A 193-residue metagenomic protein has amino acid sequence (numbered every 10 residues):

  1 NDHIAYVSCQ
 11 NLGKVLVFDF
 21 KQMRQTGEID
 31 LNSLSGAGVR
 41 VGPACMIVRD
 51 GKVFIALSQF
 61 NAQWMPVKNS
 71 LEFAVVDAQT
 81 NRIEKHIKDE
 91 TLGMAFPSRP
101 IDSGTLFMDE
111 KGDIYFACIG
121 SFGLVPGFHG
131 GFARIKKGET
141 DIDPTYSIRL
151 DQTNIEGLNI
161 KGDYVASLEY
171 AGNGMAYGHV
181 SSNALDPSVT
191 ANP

Functional and structural regions predicted by a protein language model:
N1, R40-D50, Q59, R99-I114 (+2 more regions): Structural signature of eukaryotic scaffold interfaces centered on beta-propeller domains
N1-R49: Asp-box/WD-like beta-propeller blade repeats and closely related beta-sheet repeat scaffolds
H3, I55-S70, Y115-G131, Y177-N192: Short, conserved, GDST-rich strand-edge loop motifs in beta-rich repeat architectures
V17-K21, V67-N81, F128-D141, A191-P193: Beta-propeller blade signature
E28-V41, I83-I101, E139-D163: Surface-exposed loop and turn segments in beta-propeller and other repeat-based domains that flank or scaffold
S35-E90, M94, R99: Aromatic- and glycine-enriched pocket-lining scaffold segments that form the walls of small-molecule binding clefts
E72-V76, E90, P97-K137: Membrane-embedded hairpin module used as a gating/binding unit in multi-pass transport and secretion proteins
Y146-P193: Intrinsically disordered, low-complexity segments enriched in Gly and acidic/Ser/Thr residues that form flexible
